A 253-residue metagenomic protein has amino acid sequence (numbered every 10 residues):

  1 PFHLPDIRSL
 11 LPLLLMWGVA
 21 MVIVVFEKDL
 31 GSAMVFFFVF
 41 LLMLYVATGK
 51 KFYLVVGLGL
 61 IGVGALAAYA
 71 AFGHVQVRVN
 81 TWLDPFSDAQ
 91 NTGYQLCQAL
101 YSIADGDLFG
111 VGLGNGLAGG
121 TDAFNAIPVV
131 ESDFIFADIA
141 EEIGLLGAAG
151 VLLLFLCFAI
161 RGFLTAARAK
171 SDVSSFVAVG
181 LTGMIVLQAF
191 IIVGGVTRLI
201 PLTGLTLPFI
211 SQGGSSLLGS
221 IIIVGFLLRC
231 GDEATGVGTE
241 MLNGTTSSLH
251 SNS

Functional and structural regions predicted by a protein language model:
P1-C97, I103, D133, A137-G195 (+2 more regions): Hydrophobic alpha-helical transmembrane segments of multi-pass inner membrane proteins, especially in bacterial systems
V35-F36, N115-D122, L154, T197-T206 (+1 more regions): Re-entrant/interfacial helical elements at transmembrane boundaries that shape and gate the permeation pathway
L42, F109, I200: Nucleotide phosphate-binding site architecture
G64, G119-G120, I210: Short beta-alpha connecting loops at secondary-structure transitions that line or flank enzyme active sites
L108-L146, A169: Long extracytoplasmic/lumenal interhelical loops at the membrane interface of multi-pass membrane proteins
R198-N243: Transmembrane alpha-helices of multi-pass inner-membrane enzymes
